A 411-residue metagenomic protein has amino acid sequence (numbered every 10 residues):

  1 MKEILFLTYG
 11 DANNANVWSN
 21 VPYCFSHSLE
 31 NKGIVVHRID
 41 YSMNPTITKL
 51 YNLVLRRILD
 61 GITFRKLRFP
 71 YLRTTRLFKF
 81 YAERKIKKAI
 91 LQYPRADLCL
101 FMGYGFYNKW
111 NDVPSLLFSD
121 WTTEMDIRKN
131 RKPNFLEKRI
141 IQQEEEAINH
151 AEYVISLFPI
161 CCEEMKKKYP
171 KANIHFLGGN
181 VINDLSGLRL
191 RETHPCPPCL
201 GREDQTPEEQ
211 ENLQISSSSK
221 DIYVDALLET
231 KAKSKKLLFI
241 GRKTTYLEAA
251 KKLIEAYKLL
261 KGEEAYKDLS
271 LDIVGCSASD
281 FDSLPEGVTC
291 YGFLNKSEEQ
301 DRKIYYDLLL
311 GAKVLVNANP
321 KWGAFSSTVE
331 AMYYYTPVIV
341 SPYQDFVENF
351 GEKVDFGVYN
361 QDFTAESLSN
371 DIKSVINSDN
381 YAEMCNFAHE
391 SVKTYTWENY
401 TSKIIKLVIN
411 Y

Functional and structural regions predicted by a protein language model:
N134-V154: Membrane-proximal helix-turn-helix segments that form the acceptor-binding/catalytic region of lipid-linked
I148-N173, V181-N183: A short, active-site helix/loop in glycosyltransferases that binds the activated sugar's phosphate group
I155, Q214, S218-E248, I254-K258 (+1 more regions): Conserved donor-binding/catalytic core segment of Leloir-type glycosyltransferases
C161, L177-G187, D221, A278: Short beta-strand->alpha-helix junction loop in the catalytic core of nucleotide-activated group-transfer enzymes
G275-D307, G311-V314: Nucleotide-activated donor-binding/catalytic signature segment of Leloir-type glycosyltransferases, i.e., the conserved
D307-G323, T336: Acidic donor-binding loop of glycosyltransferase active sites
P337-S341: Short hydrophobic beta-strand element within catalytic cores of glycosyltransferases and related nucleotide-activated
V347-K373: Change "using UDP/GDP/dTDP sugars" to "using nucleotide sugars
